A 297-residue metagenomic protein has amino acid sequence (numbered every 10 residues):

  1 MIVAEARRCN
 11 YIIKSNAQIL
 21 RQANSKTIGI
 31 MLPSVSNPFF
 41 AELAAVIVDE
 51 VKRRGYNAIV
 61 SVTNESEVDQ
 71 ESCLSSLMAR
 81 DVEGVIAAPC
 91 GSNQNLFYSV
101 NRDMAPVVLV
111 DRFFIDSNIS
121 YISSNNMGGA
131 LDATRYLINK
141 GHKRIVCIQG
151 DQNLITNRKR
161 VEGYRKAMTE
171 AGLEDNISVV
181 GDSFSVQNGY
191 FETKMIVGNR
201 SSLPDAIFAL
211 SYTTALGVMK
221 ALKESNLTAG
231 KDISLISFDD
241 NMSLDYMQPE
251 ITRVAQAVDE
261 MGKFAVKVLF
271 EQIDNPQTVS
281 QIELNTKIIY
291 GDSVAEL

Functional and structural regions predicted by a protein language model:
M1-K26: N-terminal helix-turn-helix DNA-binding module of bacterial transcription factors
I19-R135, N139, V197-S202: Alpha-helical recognition/docking segments in bacterial nutrient-uptake and carbohydrate-utilization systems
L32-E42, V60-D69, Q94-N95, R112 (+6 more regions): Hinge/beta->alpha junction and helix N-cap segments in small-molecule ligand-binding domains
A88, V110, I148, I236-F238 (+1 more regions): Generic beta-sheet signal
R144-I145, E174-I177, T228-L235: Short acidic capping loops at alpha-helix termini that bridge into adjacent secondary structure
M195-L297: Flexible loop/turn connectors
